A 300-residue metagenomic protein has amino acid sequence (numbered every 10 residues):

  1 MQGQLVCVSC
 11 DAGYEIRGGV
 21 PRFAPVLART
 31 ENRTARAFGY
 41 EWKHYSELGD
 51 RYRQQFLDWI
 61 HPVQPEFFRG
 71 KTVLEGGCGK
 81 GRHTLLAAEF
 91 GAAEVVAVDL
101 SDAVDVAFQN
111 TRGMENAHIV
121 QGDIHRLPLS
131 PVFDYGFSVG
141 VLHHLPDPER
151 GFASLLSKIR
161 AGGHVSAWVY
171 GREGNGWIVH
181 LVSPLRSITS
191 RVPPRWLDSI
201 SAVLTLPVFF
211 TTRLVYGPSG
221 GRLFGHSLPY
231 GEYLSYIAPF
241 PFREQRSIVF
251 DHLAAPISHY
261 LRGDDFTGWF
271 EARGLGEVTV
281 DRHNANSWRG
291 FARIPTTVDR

Functional and structural regions predicted by a protein language model:
M1-P131, Y135, H259, D265 (+2 more regions): Conserved N-terminal segment of class I S-adenosyl-L-methionine
D99, Q121, G140, W168-G171: Glycine-rich, histidine-containing beta strand-loop boundary motifs that form or position
R112, P146, R160: Short conserved AdoMet
R126, H143, R172: Active-site micro-motifs of SAM-dependent methyltransferase domains
Y135-D147: A short SAM/SAH-binding and catalytic strip from SAM-dependent methyltransferases
E149-A161: A short glycine-rich, Lys/Arg-flanked "PGG" loop and its adjoining helix->strand segment in the class I
H164-S199: Conserved class I S-adenosyl-L-methionine
R191-G263, T267-R273: Substrate-binding/catalytic lobe of Class I Rossmann-like enzymes that use SAM or dcSAM, i.e., the mid-to-C-terminal
